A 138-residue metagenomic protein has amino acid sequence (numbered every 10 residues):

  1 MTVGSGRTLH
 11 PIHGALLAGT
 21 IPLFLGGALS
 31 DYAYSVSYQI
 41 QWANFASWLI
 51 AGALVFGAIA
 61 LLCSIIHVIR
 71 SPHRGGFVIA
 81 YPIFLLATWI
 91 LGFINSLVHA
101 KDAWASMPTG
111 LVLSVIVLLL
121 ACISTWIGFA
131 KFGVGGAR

Functional and structural regions predicted by a protein language model:
M1-I21: Cytosolic juxtamembrane helix and N-cap/initiation of the first transmembrane helix
H10-L16, Y34-F56, V78-Y81, G110: Transmembrane alpha-helix entry/boundary detector in multi-pass membrane proteins
G14-G27, A87, I116-S124: Alpha-helical transmembrane segments of multi-pass integral membrane proteins
I21-S30, S47-V68, I83-I90: Core segments of alpha-helical transmembrane spans in multipass integral membrane proteins
A28-Y32, N95-S96: N-terminal signal sequences
V68-A100: Mid-chain, well-packed structural core segment of small domains
F93-L113: Membrane-helix boundary connector in multi-pass membrane proteins
L119-R138: Membrane-water interface at the C-terminal end of transmembrane alpha helices
